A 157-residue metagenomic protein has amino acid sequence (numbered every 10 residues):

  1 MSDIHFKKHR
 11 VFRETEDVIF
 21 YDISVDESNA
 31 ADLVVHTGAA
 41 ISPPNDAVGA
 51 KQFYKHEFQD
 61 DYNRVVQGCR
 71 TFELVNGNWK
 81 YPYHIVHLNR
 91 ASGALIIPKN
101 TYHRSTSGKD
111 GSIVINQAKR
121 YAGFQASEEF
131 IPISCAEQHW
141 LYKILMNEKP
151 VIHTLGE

Functional and structural regions predicted by a protein language model:
M1-R90, S107-S112, A118-E157: Active-site region of the double-stranded beta-helix
S92-L95, K99-R104, A122: Histidine-centered metal-chelating micro-motifs
I96-I97, V114-N116: A structural signal for short, well-ordered beta-strand segments and their strand-loop junctions that often border
